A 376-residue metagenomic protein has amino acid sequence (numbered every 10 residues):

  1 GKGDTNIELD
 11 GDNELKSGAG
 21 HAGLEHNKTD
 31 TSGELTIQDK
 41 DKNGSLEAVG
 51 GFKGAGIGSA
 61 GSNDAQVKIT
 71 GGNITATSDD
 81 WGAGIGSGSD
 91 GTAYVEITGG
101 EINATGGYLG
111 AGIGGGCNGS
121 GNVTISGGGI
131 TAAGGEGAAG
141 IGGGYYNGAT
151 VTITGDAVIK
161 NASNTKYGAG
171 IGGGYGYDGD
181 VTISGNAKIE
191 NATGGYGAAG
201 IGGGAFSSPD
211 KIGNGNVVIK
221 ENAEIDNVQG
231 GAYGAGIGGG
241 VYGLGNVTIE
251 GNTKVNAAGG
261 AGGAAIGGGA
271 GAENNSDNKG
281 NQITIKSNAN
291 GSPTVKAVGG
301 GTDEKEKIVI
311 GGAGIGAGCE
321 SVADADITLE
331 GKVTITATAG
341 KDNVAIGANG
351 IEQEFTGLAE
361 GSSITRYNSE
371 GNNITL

Functional and structural regions predicted by a protein language model:
G1-L376: A composition-driven surface/loop motif
